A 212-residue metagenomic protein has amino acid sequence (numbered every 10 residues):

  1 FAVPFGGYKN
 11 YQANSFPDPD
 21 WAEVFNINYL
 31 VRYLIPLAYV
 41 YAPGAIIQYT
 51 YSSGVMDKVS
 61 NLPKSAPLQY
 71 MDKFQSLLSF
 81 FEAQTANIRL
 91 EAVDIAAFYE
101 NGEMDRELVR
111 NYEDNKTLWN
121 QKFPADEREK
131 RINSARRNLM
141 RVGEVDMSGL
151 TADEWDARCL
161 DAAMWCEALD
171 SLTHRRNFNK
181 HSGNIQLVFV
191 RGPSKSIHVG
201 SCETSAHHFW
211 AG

Functional and structural regions predicted by a protein language model:
F1-V24: N-terminal regions that are enriched for targeting/export leaders and immediately downstream pro/stem segments
F1-V3, Y49, L187: Generic structural hydrophobic/aromatic packing signal, biased to beta-strands
D20-A42: Histidine-anchored nucleotide/phosphate-binding helix
Y39-P43, Q84-N87: Low-complexity, flexible helical/coil segments
I46-S53: Short glycine-rich phosphate-binding loop at a beta-alpha junction
S53-E203, H207: A substrate-binding/cap region within the structured catalytic cores of diverse enzymes
